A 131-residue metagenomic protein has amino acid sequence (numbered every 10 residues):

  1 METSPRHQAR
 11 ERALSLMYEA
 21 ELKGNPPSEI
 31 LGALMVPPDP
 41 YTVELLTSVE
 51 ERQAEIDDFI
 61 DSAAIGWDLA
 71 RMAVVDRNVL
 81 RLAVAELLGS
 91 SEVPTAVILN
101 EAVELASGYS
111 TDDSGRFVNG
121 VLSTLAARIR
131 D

Functional and structural regions predicted by a protein language model:
M1-G115, N119-D131: N-terminal interaction/assembly modules
